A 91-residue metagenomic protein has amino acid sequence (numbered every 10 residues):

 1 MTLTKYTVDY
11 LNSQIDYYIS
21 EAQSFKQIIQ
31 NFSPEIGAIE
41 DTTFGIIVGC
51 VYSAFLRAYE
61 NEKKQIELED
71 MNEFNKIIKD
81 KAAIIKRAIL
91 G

Functional and structural regions predicted by a protein language model:
M1-Q30: Short terminal alpha-helical segments
L3, I36-T43, D70: Non-transmembrane, amphipathic alpha-helical segments
D41-Y59: Acidic, low-complexity, intrinsically disordered interaction modules
R57-G91: Charged low-complexity stretches with an acidic bias
